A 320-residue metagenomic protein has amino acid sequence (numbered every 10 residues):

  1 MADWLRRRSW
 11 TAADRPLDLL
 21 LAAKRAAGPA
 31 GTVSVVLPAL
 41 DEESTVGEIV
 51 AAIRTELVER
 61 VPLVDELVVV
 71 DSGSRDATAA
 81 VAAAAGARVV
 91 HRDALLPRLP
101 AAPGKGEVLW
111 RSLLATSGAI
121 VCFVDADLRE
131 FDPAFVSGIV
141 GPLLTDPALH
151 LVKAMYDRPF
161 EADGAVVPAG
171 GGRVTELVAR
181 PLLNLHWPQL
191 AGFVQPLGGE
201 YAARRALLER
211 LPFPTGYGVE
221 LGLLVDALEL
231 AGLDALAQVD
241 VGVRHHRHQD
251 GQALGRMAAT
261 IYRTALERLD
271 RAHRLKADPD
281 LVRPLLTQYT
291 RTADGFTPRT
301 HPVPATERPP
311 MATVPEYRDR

Functional and structural regions predicted by a protein language model:
M1-S9, Q249-R320: Terminal low-complexity segments of carbohydrate-biosynthetic enzymes
M1-T55: N-proximal low-complexity "stem/linker" segments adjacent to membrane-targeting elements
D65, A79-E107, A115: Conserved donor nucleotide-binding strand/loop of the catalytic core
D71-A80: A conserved acidic beta->alpha catalytic loop
A94-K105, L109, F131-R205: Acceptor/aglycone-binding surface of glycosyltransferases and processive sugar-polymer synthases
V121: Short aromatic/hydrophobic "clamp" motif used to bind/position activated sugar donors
D125-F131: The conserved acidic donor/metal-binding loop of glycosyltransferases
G170-T264: Conserved catalytic loops of nucleotide-sugar-dependent glycosyltransferases that act on lipid-linked
